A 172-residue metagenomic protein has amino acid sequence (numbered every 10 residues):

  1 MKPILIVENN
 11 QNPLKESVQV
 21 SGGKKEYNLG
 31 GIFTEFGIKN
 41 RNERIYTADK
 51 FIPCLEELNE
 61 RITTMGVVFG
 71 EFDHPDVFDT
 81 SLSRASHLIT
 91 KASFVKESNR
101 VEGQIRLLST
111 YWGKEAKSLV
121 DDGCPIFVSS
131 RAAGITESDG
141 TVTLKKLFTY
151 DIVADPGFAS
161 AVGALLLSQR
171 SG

Functional and structural regions predicted by a protein language model:
M1-I62: Polar/acidic, low-complexity leader/linker segments enriched in S/T/G and N/D
E26-G30, G66-F69, R100, F127: A residue-level signal for beta-strand positions that form part of recognition/binding surfaces within mature
F51-S83: Short, well-structured hydrophobic secondary-structure segments
E71, P75-D79, R84, L88-G172: Residue microenvironments linked to proteolytic maturation and disulfide-stabilized extracellular modules
